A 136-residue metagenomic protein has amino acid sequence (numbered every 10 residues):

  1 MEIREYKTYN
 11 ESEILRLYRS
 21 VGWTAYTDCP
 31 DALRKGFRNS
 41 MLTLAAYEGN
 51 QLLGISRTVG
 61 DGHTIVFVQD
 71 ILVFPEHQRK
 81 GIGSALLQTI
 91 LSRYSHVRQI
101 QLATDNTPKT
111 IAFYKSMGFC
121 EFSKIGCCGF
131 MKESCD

Functional and structural regions predicted by a protein language model:
M1-D28, I125: Short amphipathic alpha-helix that is part of the acyltransferase structural core
E2, R98-I100: Short active-site oxyanion
Y6, F74, D105: Residue-level recognition of the GNAT/N-acetyltransferase active site
G22-T43: Active-site rim helix/loop that mediates acceptor-substrate recognition in acyltransferases
A45, Q51-G60, T64-L72: Conserved beta-strand in the GNAT
Q69, E76-Q78, R93, I111-F113: Acidic/histidine-enriched, beta-strand-rich ligand/metal-binding domains
V73, R79-L91: Conserved acetyl-CoA-binding loop-helix of GNAT-fold acetyltransferases
S84, I100, N106-G126: Conserved active-site alpha-helix within GNAT-family acetyltransferase domains
